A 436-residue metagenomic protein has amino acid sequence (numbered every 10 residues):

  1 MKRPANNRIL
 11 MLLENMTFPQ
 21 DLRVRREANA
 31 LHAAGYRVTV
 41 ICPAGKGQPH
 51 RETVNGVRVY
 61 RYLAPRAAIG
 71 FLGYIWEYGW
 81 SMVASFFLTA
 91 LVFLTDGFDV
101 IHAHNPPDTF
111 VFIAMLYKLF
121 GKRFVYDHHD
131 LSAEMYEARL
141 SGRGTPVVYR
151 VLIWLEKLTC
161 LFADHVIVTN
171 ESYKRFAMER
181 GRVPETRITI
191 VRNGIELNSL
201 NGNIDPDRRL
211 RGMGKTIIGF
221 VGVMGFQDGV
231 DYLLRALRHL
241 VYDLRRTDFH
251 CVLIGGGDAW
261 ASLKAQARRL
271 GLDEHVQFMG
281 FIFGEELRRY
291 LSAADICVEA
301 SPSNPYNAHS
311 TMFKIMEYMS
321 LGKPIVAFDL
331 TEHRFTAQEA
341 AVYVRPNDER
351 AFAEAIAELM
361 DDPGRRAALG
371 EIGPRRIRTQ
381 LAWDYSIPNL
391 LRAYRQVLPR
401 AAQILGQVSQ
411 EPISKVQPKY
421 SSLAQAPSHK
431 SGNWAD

Functional and structural regions predicted by a protein language model:
M1-V59, R235, Y420, A424 (+1 more regions): N-terminal subdomain of nucleotide-sugar transferases
L10, L210-R238: Conserved donor-binding/catalytic core segment of Leloir-type glycosyltransferases
T17, D228, E285-Y290, E299-M319 (+1 more regions): Nucleotide-sugar-dependent
G47, S81-S85, F98-M135, Y173: An aromatic- and histidine-rich active-site surface loop
F87-A90, T109-F120, Y126, S132 (+1 more regions): Membrane-proximal helix-turn-helix segments that form the acceptor-binding/catalytic region of lipid-linked
S172, G194: Carbohydrate-associated surface elements
I254, A261-E286: Nucleotide-activated donor-binding/catalytic signature segment of Leloir-type glycosyltransferases, i.e., the conserved
V342-E349, E358-G364: Conserved acidic donor-binding segment of nucleotide-sugar-dependent glycosyltransferases
